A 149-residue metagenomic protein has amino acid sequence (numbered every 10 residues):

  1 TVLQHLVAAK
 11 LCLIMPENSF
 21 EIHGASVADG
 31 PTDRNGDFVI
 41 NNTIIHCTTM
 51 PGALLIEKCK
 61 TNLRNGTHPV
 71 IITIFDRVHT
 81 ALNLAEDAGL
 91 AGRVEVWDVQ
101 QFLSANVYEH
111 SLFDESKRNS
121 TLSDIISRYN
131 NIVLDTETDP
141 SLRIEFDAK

Functional and structural regions predicted by a protein language model:
V2-K149: Catalytic core segments in nucleotide and nucleic-acid processing enzymes
